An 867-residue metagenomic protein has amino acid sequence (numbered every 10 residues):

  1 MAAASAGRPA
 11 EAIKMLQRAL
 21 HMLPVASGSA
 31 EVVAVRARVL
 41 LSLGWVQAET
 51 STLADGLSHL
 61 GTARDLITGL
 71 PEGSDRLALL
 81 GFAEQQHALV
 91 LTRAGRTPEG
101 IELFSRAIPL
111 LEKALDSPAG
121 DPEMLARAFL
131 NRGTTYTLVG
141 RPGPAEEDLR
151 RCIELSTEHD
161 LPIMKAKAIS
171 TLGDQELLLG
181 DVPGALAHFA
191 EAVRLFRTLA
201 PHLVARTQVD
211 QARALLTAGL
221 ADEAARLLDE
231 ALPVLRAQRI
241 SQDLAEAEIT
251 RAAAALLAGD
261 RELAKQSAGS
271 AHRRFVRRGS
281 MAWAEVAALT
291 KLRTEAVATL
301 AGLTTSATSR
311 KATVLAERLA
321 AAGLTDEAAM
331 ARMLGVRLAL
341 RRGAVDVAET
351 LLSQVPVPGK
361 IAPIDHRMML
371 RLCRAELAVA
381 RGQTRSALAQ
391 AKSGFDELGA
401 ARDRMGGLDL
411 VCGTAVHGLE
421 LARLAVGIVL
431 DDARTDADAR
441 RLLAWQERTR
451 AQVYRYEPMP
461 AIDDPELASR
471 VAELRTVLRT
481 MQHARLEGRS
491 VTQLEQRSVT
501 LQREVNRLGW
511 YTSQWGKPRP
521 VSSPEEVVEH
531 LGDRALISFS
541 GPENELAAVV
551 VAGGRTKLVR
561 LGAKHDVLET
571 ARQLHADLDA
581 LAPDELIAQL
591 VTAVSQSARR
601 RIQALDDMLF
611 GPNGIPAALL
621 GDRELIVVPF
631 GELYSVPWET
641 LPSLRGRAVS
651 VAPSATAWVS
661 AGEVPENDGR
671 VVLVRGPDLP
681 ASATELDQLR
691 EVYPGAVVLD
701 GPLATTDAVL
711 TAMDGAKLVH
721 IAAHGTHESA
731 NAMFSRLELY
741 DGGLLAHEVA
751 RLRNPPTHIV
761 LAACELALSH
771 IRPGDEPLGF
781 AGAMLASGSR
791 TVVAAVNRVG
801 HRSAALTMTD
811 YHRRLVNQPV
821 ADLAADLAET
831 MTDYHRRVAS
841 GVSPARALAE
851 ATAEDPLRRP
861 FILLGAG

Functional and structural regions predicted by a protein language model:
R18-G28, G61-E72, R106-D116, R150-L161 (+7 more regions): Amphipathic alpha-helical segments of tetratricopeptide repeats
G28-V32, E72-L77, D116-P122, M281-A284 (+3 more regions): Acidic, Ser/Thr-rich low-complexity linear motifs
E31-R38, D75-A78, F82, G120-E123 (+14 more regions): Residue register of alpha-helical TPR repeats
T384-S643, N667-V672: Amphipathic alpha-helical protein-protein interaction segments
S522-G867: Catalytic cores of enzymes
